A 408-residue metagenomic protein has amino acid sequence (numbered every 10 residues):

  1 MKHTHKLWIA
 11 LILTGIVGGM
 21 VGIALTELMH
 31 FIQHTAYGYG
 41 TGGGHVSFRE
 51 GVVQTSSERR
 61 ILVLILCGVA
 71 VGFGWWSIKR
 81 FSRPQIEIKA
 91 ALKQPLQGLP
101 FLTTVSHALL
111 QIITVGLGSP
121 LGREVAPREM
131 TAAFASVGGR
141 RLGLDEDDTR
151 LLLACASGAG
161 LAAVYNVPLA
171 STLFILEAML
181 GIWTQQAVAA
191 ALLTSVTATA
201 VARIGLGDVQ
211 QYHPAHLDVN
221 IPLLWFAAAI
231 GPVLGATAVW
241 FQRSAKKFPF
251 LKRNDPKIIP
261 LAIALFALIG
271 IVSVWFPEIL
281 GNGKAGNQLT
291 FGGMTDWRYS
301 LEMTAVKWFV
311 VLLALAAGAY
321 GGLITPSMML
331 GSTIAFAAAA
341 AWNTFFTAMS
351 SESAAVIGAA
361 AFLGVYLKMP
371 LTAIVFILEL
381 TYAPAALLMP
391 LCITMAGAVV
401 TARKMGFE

Functional and structural regions predicted by a protein language model:
M1-E408: Alpha-helical transmembrane segments and immediately membrane-proximal extracytoplasmic
